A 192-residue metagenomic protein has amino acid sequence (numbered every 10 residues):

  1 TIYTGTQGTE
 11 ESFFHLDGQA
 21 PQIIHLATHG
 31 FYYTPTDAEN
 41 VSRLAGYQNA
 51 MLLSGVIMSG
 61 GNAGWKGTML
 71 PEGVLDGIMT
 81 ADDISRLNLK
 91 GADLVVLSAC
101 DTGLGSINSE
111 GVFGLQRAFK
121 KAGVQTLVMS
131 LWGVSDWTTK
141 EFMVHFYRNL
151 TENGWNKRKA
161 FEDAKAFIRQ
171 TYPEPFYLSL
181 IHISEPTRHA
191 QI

Functional and structural regions predicted by a protein language model:
T1-S184, R188: Catalytic cores of enzymes
